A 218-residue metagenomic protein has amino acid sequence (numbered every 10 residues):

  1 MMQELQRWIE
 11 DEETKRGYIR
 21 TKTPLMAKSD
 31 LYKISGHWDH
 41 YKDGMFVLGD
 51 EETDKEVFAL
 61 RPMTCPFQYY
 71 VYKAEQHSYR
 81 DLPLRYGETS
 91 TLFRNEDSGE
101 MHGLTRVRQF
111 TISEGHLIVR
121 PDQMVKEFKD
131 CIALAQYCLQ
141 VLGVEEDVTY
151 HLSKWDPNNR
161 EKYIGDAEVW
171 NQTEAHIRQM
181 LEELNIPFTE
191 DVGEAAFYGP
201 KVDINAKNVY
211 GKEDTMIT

Functional and structural regions predicted by a protein language model:
M1-T218: TRNA-recognition modules of translation machinery and tRNA-sensing kinases, especially anticodon-binding
